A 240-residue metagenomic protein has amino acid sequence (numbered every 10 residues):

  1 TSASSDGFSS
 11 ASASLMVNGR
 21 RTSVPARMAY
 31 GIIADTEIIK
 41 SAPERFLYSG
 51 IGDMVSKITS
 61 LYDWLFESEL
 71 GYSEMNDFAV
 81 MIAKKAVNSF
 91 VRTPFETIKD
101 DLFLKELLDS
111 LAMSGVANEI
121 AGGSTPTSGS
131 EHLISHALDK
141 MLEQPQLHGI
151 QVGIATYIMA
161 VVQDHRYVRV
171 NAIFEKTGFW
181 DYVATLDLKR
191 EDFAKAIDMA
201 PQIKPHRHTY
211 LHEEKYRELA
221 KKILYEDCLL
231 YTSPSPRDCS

Functional and structural regions predicted by a protein language model:
T1-A86: A glycine/threonine-rich phosphate-anchoring loop and its flanking beta-alpha core in nucleotide/phosphate-binding
G52-M54, D63, D164-S233: C-terminal charged capping/lid subdomain of soluble metabolic enzymes
T59, D63-E67, I98, L102 (+4 more regions): Residue-level signal for secondary-structure boundary elements
D77-K176: Active-site segments that bind and position negatively charged phosphate/pyrophosphate groups
P234-S240: A short, hydrophobic C-terminal helix/tail in secreted or cell-surface proteins
